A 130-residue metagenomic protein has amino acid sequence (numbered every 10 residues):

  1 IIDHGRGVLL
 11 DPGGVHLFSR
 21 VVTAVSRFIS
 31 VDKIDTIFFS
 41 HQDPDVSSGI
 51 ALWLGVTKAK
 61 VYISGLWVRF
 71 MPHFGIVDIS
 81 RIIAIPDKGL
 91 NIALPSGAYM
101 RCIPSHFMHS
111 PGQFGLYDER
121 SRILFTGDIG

Functional and structural regions predicted by a protein language model:
I1, R27-S30, V56-A59, S80-A84 (+1 more regions): Short, low-complexity, polar/charged sequence segments that are solvent-exposed and flexible
I1-R27, F114-T126: Conserved beta-strand hairpin/beta-sheet module of binuclear metal-dependent hydrolase folds, prominently
V8-D11, T36-F39, R101-C102: Short catalytic-loop micro-motif centered on adjacent basic/acidic residues
P12-H16, L52-W53, G75-S80: Short acidic/polar alpha-helix capping motifs at helix-coil junctions
G13-G14, Q42, H106: Structured beta->alpha junctions
L17-Y62: Active-site metal-binding motif and surrounding structural segment of the metallo-beta-lactamase
Y62-Q113: Metallo-beta-lactamase
